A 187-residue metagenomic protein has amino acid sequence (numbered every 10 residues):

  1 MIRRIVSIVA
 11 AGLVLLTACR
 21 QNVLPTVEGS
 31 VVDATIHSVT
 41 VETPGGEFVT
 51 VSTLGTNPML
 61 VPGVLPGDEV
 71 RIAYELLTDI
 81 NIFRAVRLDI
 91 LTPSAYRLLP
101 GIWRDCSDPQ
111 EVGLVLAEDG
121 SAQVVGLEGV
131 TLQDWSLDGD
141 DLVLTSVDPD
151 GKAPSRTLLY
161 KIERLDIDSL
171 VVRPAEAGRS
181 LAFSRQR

Functional and structural regions predicted by a protein language model:
M1-S7: Bacterial N-terminal signal peptides that target proteins for export
S7-T17: Bacterial N-terminal signal peptides
C19-S30, I36-S38, G46, T50 (+1 more regions): Lipid interaction determinants
